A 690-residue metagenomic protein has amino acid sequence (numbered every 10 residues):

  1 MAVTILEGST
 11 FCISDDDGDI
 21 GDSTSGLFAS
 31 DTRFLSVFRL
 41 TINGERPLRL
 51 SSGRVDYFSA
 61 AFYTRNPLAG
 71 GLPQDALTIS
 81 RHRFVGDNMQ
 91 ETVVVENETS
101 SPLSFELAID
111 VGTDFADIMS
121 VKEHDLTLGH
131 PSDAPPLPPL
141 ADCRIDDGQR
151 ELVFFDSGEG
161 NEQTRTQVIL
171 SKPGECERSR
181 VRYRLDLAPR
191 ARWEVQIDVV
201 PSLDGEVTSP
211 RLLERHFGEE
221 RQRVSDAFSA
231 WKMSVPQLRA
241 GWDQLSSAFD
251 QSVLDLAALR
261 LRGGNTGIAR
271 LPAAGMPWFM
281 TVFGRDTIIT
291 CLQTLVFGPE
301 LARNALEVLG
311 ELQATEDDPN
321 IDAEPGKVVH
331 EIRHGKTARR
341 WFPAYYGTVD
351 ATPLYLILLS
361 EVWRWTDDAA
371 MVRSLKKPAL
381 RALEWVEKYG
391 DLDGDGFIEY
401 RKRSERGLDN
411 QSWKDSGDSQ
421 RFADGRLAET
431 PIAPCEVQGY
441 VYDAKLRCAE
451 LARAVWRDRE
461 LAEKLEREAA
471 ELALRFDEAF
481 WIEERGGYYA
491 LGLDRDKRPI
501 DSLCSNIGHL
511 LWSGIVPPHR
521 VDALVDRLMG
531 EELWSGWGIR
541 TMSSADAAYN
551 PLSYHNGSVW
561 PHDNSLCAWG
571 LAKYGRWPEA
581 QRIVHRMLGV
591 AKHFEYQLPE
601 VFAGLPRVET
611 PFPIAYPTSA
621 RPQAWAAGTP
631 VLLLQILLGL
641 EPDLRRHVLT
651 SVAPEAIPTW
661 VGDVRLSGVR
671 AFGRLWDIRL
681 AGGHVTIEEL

Functional and structural regions predicted by a protein language model:
M1-L77, R83-N88, S100, D114-M119 (+6 more regions): An extended acidic
I13, D17-E45, Y574-H593, Q597-R621 (+3 more regions): Extended polysaccharide-engagement surfaces of secreted carbohydrate-active enzymes
S59-A61, N66, V235-V282, E307-Y346 (+6 more regions): Extended glycan-interaction surfaces of carbohydrate-active proteins
N88-Q90, N97-T281, A369-K376, L380-D391 (+3 more regions): Acidic/polar, glycine-enriched structural segments that form the non-catalytic walls/loops of the carbohydrate-binding
E98, S104, A188, E194 (+6 more regions): Beta-rich accessory regions
S209-R223, A227, Q244-Q251, G298-L312 (+8 more regions): Extended, well-ordered alpha-helical scaffold segments
M280-D409, C435-Q438, Y442, I500 (+3 more regions): Aromatic-rich carbohydrate-recognition surfaces in CAZymes
S619-I657: Catalytic cores of secreted or luminal carbohydrate-active enzymes
